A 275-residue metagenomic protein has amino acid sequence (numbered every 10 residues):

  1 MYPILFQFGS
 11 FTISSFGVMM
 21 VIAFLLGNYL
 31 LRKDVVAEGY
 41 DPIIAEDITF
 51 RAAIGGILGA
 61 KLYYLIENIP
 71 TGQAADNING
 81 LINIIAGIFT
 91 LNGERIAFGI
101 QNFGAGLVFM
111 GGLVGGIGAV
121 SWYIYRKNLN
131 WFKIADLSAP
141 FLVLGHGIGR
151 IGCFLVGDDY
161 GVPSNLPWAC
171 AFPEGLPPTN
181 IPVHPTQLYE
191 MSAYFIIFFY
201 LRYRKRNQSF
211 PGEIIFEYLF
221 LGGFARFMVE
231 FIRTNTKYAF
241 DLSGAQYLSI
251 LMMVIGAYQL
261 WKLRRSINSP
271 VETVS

Functional and structural regions predicted by a protein language model:
M1-S275: A feature for loop-to-transmembrane-helix boundaries and adjacent hydrophobic helices in multi-pass integral membrane
